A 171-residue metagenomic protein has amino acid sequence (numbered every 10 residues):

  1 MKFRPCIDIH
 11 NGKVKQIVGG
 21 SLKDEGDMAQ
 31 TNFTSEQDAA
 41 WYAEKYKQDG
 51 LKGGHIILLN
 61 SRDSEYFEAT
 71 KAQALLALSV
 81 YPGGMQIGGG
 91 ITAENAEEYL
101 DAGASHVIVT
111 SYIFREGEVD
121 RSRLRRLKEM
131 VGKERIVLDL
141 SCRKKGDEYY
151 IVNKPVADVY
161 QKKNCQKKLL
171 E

Functional and structural regions predicted by a protein language model:
K2-H10, G54-I56, G83-G89, V107-V109 (+1 more regions): Hydrophobic faces of well-ordered beta-strands that scaffold small-molecule active sites in alpha/beta enzyme cores
H10, Q16-E25, L100-E171: Conserved anion-binding
G20-E44: Short catalytic helix/loop segments, enriched in acidic residues and glycine and frequently bearing histidine
A40-E44, K71-L78, A96, R121-K128 (+1 more regions): Generic structural signal for well-ordered alpha-helices, preferentially at hydrophobic/aromatic core positions
W41-I57, A102, E171: Catalytic domains of carbohydrate-active enzymes, especially glycoside hydrolases
L51-A72, S111-E118: Glycine-rich, proline-tolerant flexible connector loops at the mouths of alpha/beta enzymes
S64-Q86, L124-S141: Alpha-helix-loop-beta-strand connector modules within alpha/beta enzyme cores
A72-H106: Catalytic cores of alpha/beta
